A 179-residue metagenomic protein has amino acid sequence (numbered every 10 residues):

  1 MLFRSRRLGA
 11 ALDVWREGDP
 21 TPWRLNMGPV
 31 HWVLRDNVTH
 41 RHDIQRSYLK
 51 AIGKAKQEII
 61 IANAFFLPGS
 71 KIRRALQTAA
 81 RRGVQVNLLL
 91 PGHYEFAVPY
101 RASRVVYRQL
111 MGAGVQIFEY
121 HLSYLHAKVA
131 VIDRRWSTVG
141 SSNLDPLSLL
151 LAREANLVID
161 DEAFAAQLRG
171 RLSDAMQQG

Functional and structural regions predicted by a protein language model:
M1-G179: Charged, low-complexity intrinsically disordered terminal segments
